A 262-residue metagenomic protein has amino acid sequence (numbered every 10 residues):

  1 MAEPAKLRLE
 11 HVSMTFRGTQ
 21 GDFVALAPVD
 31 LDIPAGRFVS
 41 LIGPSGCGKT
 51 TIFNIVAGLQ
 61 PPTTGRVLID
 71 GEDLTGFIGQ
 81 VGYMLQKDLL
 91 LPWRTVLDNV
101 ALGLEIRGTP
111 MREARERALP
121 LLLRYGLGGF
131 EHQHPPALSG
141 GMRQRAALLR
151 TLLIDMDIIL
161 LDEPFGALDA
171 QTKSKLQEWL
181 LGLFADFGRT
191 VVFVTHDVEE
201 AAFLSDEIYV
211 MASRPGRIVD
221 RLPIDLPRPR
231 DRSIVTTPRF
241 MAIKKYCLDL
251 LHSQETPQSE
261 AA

Functional and structural regions predicted by a protein language model:
A2-K6, T15-P28: A short, flexible loop at the N-terminus of ABC-type nucleotide-binding domains that lies
I42-P44: The feature captures the beta-strand-to-loop junction immediately N-terminal to the Walker
A57: Helix-to-loop junction immediately C-terminal to a conserved catalytic motif
G65-F77, R117: Conserved ABC transporter NBD signature motif
E105, R112-F130, G182: Conserved ABC ATPase "signature" region
H134-L138, M142: Conserved ABC ATPase signature
L153-D157: A short, proline-enriched helix->beta-strand linker immediately N-terminal to the Walker B motif in ABC-type P-loop
